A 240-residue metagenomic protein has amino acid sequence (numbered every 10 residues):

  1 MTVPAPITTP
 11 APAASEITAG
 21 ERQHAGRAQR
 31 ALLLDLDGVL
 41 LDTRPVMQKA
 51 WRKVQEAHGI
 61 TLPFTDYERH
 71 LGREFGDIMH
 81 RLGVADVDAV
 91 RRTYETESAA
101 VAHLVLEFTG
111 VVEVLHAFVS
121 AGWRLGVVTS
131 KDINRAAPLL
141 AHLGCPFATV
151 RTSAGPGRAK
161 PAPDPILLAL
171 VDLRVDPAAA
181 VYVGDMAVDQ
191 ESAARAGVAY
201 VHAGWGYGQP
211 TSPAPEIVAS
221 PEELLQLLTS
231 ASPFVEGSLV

Functional and structural regions predicted by a protein language model:
M1-R30, H116-V119, W123, D132-V240: Asp-based, Mg2+/Mn2+-dependent phosphohydrolase catalytic module
I17-H116, S120-A121: N-terminal helical cap/lid subdomain that shapes the substrate entry/recognition surface in HAD-like hydrolases
V39, T129-K131: Conserved phosphate-coupling serine/threonine residues in phosphotransfer and NTP-handling enzymes
R69, D88, V105-T109, S130 (+3 more regions): Non-catalytic, surface-exposed connector residues within folded enzymatic/regulatory domains
